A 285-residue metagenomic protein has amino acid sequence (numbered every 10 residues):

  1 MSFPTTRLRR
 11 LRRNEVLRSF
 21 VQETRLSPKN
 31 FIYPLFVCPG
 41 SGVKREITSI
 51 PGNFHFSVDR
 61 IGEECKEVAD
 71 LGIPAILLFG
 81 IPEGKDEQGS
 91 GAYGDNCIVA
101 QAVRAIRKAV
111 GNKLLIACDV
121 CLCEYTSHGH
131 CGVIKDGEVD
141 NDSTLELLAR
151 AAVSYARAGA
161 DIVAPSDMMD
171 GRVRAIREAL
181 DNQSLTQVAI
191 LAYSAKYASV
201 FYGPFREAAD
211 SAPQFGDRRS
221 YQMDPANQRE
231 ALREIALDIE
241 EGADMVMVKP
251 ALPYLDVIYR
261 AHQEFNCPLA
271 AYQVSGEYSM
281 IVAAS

Functional and structural regions predicted by a protein language model:
S2-T6, N14, L26-I32, C38-A284: Alpha/beta enzyme core
Q22-E23: Charged, low-hydrophobicity low-complexity segments
